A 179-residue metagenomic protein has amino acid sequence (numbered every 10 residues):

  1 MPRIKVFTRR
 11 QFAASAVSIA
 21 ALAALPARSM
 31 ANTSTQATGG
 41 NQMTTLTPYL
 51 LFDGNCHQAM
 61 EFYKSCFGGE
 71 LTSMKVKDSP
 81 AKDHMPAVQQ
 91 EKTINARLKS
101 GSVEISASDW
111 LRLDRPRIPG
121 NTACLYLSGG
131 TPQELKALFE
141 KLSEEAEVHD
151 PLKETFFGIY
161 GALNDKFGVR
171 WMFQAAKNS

Functional and structural regions predicted by a protein language model:
M1-F7, A16-A21: N-terminal secretory signal peptides
I4-A13, A27-N32: Twin-arginine (Tat) signal peptide motif
A27-T44: C-terminal segment of N-terminal export signals and the immediately downstream linker at the start of the mature
G40, L50-S102, Y160-A162: Core segments of cupin and vicinal oxygen chelate
M43-T47, G120-C124: Short, solvent-exposed beta-strand edge segments and adjacent coil->beta transition regions
C56, S65-C66, L111-I118, L125-K166: Vicinal oxygen chelate
E104-S106: Conserved, structured core segments of small domains
E154, F173-S179: Short beta->alpha transition motifs characteristic of CBS
